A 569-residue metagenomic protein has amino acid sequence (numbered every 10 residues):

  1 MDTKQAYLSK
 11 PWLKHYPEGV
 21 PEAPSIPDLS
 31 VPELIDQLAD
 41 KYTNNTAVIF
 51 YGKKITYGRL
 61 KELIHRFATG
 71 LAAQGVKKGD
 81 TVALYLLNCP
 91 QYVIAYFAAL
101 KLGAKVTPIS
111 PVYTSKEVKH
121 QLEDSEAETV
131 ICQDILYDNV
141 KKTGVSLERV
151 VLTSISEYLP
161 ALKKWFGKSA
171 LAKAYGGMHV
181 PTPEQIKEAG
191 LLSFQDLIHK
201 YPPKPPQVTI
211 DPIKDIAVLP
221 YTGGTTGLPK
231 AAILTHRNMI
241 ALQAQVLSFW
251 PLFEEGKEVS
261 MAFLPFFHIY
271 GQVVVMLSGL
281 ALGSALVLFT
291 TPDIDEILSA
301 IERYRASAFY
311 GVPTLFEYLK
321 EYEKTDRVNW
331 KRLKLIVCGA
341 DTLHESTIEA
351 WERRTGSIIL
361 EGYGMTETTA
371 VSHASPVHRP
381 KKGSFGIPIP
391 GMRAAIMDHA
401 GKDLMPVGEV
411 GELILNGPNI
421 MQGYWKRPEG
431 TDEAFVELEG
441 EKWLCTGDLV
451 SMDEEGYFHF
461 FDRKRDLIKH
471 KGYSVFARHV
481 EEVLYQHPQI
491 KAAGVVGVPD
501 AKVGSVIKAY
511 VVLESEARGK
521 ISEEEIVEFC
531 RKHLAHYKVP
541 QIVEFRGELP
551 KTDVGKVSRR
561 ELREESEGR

Functional and structural regions predicted by a protein language model:
V20-L29, S169-I216: Flexible, low-complexity linker/hinge segments
S25-P27, D36, N44-C89, V93-F97 (+1 more regions): Conserved AMP-binding/adenylate-forming core of the ANL superfamily
A73-Q74, K101-D196: Structural core segment of the AMP-binding/adenylate-forming
Q74-V76, K200-K214, L219-A262, S284: Conserved adenylate-forming
Y113, V130-D134, F309, G417 (+6 more regions): AMP-binding/adenylate-forming catalytic core of the ANL superfamily
I240-V259, F267-A308, E321-Y322: Conserved AMP-binding/adenylation subdomain of ANL enzymes
A306-G311, K320-K381, R393, K402: Gly/Ser/Thr-rich phosphate-binding loop
I387-G391, K402-F435, Y473-V475: Conserved ATP/PPi-binding loop(s) of AMP-dependent carboxylate-activating enzymes
